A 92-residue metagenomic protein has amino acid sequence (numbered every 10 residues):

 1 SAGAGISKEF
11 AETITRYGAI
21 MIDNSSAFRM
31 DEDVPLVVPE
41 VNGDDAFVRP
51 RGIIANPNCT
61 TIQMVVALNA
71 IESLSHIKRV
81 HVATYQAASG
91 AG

Functional and structural regions predicted by a protein language model:
S1-G92: N-terminal Rossmann-like NAD(P) cofactor-binding subdomain of oxidoreductases, focused on the glycine-rich
